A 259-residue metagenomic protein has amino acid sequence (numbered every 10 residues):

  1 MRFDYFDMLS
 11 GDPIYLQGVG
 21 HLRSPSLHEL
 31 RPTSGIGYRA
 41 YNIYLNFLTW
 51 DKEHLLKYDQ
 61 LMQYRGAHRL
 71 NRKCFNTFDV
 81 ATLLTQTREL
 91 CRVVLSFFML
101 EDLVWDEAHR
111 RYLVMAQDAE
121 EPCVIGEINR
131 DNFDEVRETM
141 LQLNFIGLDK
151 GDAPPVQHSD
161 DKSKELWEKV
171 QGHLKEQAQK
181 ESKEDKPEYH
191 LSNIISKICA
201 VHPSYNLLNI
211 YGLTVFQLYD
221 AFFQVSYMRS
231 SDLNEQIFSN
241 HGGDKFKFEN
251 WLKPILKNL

Functional and structural regions predicted by a protein language model:
M1-R69, L141-N234: An amphipathic, hydrophobic-aromatic interaction surface with interspersed Lys/Arg that forms lipid/phosphate-bearing
G11, S24-G126: N-terminal leader/propeptide segments of preproteins
D79-E184: Hydrophobic, aromatic-lined core segments that form the binding pocket/scaffold for planar heteroaromatic ligands
I128-D131, Y189, Y205, L213 (+1 more regions): Short coil/turn linker and secondary-structure boundary residues
F238-L259: Long, intrinsically disordered, low-complexity Ser/Thr/Pro-rich regulatory/activation regions of nuclear proteins
